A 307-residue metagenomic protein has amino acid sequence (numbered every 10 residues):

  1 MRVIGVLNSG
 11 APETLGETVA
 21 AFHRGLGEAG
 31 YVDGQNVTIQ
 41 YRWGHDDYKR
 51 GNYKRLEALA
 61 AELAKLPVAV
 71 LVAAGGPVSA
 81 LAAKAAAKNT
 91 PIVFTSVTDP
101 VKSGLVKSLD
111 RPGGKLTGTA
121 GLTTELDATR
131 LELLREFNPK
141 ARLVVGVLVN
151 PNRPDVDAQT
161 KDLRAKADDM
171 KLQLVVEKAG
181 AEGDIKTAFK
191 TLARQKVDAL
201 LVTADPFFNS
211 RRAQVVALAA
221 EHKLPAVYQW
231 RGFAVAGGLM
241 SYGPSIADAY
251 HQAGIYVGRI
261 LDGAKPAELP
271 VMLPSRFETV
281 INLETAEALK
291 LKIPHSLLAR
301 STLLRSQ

Functional and structural regions predicted by a protein language model:
M1-Q307: Short hydrophobic alpha-helices and adjacent helix-cap/hinge residues
